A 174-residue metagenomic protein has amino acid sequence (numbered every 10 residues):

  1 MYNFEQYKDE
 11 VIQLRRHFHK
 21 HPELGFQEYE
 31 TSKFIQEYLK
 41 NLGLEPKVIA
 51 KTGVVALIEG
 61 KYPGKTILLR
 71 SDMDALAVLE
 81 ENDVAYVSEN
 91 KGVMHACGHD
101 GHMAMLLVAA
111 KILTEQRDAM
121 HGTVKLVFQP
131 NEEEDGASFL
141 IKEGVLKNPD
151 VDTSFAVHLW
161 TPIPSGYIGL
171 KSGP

Functional and structural regions predicted by a protein language model:
M1-H95, D100, A104-L107, K111-H121: Acidic/His- and Gly-rich active-site-bordering loop/insert found across diverse amide/peptide-bond hydrolases
V84-M94, G101, D118-P174: Histidine/acidic-residue-rich, glycine-tolerant segments that coordinate divalent metal ions
